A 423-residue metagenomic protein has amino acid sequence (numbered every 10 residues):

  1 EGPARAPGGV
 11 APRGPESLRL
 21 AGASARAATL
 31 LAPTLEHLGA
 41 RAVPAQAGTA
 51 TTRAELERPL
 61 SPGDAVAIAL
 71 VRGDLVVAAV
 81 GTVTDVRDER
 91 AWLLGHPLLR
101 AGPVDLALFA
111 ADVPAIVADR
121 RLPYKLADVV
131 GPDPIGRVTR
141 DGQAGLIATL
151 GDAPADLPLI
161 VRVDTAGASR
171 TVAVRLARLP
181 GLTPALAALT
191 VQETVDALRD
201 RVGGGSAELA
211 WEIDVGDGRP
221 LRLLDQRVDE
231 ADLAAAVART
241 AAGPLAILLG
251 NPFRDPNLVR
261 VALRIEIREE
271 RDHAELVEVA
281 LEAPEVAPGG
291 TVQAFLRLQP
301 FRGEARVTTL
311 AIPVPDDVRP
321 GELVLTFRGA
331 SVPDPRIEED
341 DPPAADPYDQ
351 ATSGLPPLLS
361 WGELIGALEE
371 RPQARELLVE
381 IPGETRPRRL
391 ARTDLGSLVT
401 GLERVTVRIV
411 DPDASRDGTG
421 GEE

Functional and structural regions predicted by a protein language model:
E1-E423: Terminal presequence/propeptide segments associated with secretion/organelle targeting and zymogen/polyprotein
